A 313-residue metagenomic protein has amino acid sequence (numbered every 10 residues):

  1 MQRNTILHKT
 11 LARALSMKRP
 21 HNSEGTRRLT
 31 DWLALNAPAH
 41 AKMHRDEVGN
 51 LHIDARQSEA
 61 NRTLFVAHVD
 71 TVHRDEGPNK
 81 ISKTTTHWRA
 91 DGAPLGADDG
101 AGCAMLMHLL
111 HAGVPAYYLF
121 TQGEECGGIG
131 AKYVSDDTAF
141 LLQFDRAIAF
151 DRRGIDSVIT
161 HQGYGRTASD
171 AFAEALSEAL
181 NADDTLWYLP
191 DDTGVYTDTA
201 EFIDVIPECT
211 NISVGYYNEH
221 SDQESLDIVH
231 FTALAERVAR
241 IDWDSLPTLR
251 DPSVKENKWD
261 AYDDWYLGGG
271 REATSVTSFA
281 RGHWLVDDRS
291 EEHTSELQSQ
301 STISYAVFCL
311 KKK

Functional and structural regions predicted by a protein language model:
L7-A60: A non-catalytic alpha/beta surface segment that caps or lines the substrate-entry region of metallo-dependent hydrolase
P38-D46, K80-H87, A182-P190: Short secondary-structure junctions
H44, E59-P115: Active-site metal-coordination/substrate-binding segment of hydrolases, especially metallo-dependent peptidases
L95, D99-D170, D191, T199: Acidic/histidine-rich catalytic neighborhood of metal-dependent amide-processing enzymes
R146, T160-L285: Active-site-adjacent substrate-binding region of metalloamidase/peptidase-like peptide-processing proteins
R289-E292: Short, compositionally biased segments
E296-K313: Positively charged, low-complexity/disordered segments
